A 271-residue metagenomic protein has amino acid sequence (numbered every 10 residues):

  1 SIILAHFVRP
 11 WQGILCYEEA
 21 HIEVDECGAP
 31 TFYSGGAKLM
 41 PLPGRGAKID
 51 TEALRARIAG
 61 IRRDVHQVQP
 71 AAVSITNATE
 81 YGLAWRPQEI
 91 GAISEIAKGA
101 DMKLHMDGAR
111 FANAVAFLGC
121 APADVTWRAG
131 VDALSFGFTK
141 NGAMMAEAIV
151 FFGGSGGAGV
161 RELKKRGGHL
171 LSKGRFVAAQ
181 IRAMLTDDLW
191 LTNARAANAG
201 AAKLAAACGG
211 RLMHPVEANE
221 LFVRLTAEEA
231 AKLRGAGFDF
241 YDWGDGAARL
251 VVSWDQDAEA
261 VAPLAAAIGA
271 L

Functional and structural regions predicted by a protein language model:
S1-G237, Y241-A247, V251-Q256, L264-A267 (+1 more regions): Conserved PLP-enzyme active-site core in the AAT-like
